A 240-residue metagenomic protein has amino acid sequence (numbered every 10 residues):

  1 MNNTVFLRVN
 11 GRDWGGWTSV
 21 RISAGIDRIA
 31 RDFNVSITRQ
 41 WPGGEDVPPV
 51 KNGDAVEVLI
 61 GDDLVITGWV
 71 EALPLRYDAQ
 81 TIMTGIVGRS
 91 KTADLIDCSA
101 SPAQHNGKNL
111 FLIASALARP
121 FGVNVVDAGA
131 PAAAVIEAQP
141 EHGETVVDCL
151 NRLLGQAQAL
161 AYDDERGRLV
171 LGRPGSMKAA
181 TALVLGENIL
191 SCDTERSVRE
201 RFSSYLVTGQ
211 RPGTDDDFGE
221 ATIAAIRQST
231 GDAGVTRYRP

Functional and structural regions predicted by a protein language model:
M1-S99, Q158, A179, V184-T194: Assembly/oligomerization scaffold segments
V5-R8, N151, E165, R173-P240: Acidic, small/polar-enriched beta strand-loop surface segments
D32, A93-A100, I113-E141: N-terminal export/assembly leaders
F33, G68, I86, L169 (+2 more regions): A broad, low-specificity signal marking well-ordered, structured residues that form hydrophobic/aromatic
P74, T81-T92, G129-F202: Short beta-strand-centered interaction patches in the first periplasmic/extracellular domains of large envelope
P102-H105: Aromatic/histidine-rich interaction motifs
G107-G122, H142-N151, G155: Polar, S/T/G-rich
P120, N124, L160, A233-R239: Short coil/loop linkers at secondary-structure junctions
